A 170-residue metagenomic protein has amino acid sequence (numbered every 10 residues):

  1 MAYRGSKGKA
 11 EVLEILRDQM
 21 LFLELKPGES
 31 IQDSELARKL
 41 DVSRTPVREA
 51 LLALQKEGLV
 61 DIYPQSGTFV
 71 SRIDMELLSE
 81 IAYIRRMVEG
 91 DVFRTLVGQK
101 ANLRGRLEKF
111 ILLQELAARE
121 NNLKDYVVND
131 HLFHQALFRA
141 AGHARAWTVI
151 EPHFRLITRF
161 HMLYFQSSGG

Functional and structural regions predicted by a protein language model:
M1-G98, Q135, R139, R145: Short linear motifs at protein or domain termini
A101-L163: Conserved amphipathic alpha-helical segments that form helical-bundle/coiled-coil interaction surfaces
F165-G170: Short, intrinsically disordered, charge-balanced linker/junction segments flanking boundaries in proteins
